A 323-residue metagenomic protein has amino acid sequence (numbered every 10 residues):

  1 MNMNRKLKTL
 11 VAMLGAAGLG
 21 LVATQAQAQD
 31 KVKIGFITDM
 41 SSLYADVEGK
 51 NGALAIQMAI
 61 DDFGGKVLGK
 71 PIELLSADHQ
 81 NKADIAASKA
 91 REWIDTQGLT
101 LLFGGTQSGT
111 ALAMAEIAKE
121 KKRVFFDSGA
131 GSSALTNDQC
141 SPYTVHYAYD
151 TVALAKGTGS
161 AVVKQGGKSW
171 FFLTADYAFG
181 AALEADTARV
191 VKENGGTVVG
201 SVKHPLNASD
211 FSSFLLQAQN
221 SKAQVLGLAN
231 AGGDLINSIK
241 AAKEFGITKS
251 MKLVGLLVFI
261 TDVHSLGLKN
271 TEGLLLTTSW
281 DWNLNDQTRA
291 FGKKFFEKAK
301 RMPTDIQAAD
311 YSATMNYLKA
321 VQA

Functional and structural regions predicted by a protein language model:
N2-Q27: Gram-negative bacterial Sec-dependent N-terminal signal peptides
A26-I37, G65-E73, V163-K168: Immediate post-signal peptide segment of exported/extracytoplasmic ligand-binding proteins
G35-Q57, A77-D84, T106-Q107, L173-A181 (+1 more regions): Extracytoplasmic "Venus flytrap"
V47-G52, D62, K66-D138, Y147 (+2 more regions): Beta-alpha junction/loop-to-helix N-cap segments that form part of ligand/metal-binding clefts
S88, S133-A134, S141-F245, W280-A290: Extracellular/periplasmic Venus flytrap/periplasmic-binding protein
W93, Q97-T106, F126-S128, S169-T174 (+4 more regions): Periplasmic-binding protein-like
K222, N316-A323: Extracellular/periplasmic bilobal clamshell ligand-binding domains
I239-A313, V321-Q322: Extracellular/periplasmic periplasmic-binding protein-like sensory domains
